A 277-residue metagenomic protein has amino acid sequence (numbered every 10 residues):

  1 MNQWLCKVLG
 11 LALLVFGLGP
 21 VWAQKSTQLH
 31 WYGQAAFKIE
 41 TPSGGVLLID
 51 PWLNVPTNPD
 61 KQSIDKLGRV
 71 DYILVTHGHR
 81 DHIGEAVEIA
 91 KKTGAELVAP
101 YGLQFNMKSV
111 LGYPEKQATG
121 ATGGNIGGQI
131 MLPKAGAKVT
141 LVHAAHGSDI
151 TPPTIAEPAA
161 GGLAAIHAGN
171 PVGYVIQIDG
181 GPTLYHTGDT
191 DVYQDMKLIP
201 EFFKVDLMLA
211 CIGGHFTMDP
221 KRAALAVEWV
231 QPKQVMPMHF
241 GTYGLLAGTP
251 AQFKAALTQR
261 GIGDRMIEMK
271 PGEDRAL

Functional and structural regions predicted by a protein language model:
N2-V46, L53-V55, V142, H146 (+2 more regions): Zn-dependent metallo-beta-lactamase
Q24-T27, T41-L47, Q129-T140, Q177-L184 (+1 more regions): Beta-strand-turn-beta hairpins that frame and shape the catalytic cleft of phosphate-ester-processing enzymes
Y32-Q34, P42, G68, N125 (+1 more regions): Extracytoplasmic
T41-R80, G84-K91, A99, V110 (+3 more regions): Pre-active-site segment of Zn-dependent metallo-hydrolases
L48-D50, V70-G78, V98-Y101, L184-G188 (+3 more regions): Active-site neighborhood of phospho(di)ester-bond hydrolases with catalytic His/Asp-centered motifs
V55-P56, R80-G84, Q104-M107, I126-I130 (+5 more regions): Active-site environment of divalent metal-dependent phosphoester hydrolases
L97, S109-P133, A224, E228-L277: Binuclear metal-ion centers of metallo-dependent hydrolases, dominated by the metallo-beta-lactamase
A159-E228: Active-site-proximal loop/helix segments of hydrolase catalytic cores
